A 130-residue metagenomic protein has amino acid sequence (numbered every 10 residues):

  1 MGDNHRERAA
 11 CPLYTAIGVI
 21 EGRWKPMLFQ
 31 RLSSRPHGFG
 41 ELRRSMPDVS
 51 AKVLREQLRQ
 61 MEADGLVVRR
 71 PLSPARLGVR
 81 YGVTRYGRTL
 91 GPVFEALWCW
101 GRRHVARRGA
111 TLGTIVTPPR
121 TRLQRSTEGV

Functional and structural regions predicted by a protein language model:
M1-R8, A63-V68, G82-V130: C-terminal regulatory/oligomerization modules of transcriptional regulators
G2, E7-V53, P74-G82, R88 (+1 more regions): N-terminal helix-turn-helix DNA-binding core of bacterial DNA-binding proteins
R35-P36, V49, M61, G101-H104: The DNA-recognition helices of helix-turn-helix-type DNA-binding domains
L54-M61: Basic amphipathic alpha-helical segments that dock to polyanions
R70-L72: Conserved catalytic-core motifs of GNAT/GCN5-like acyltransferases
